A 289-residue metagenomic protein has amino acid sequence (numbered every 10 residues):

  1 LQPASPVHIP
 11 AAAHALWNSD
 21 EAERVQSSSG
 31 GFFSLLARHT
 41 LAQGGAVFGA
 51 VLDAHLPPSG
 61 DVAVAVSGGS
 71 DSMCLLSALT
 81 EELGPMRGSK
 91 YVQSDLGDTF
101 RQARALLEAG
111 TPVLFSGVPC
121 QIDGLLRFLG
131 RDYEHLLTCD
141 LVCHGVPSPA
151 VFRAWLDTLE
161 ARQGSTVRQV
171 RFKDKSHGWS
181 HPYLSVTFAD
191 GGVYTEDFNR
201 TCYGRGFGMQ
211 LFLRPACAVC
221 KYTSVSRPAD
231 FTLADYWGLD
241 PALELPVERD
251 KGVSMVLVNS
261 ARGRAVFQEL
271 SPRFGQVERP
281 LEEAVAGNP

Functional and structural regions predicted by a protein language model:
Q2-P289: Iron-sulfur-associated redox domains of electron-transfer enzymes in respiratory and anaerobic energy metabolism
